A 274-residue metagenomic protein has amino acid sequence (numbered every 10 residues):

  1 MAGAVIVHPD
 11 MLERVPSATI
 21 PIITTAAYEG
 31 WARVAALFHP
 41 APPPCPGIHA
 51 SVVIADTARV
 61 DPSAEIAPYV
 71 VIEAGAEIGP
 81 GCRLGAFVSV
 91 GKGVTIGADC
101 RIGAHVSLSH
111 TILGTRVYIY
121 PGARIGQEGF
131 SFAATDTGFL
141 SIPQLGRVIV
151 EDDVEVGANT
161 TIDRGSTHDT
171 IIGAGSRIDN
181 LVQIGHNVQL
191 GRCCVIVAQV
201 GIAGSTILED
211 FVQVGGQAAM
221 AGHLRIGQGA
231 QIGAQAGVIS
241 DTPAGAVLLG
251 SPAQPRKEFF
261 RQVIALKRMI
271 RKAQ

Functional and structural regions predicted by a protein language model:
M1-S51, R116, G122-A123, E128-S141 (+3 more regions): Terminal amphipathic alpha-helical/low-complexity segments used for targeting or macromolecular assembly
G47-P255: Structural signal for interior beta-strand "rungs" in well-ordered beta-sheet cores of soluble enzyme domains
